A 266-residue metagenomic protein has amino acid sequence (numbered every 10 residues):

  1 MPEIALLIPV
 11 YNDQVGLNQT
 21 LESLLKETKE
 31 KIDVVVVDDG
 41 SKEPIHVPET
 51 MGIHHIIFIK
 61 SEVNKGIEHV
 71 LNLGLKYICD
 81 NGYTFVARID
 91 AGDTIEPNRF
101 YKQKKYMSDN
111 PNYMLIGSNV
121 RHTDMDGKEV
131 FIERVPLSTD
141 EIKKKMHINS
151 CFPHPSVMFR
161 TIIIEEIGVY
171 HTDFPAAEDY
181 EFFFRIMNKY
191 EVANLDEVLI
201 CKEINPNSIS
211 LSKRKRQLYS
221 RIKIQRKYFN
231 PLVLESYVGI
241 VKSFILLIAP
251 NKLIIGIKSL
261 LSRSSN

Functional and structural regions predicted by a protein language model:
M1-S23: N-proximal low-complexity "stem/linker" segments adjacent to membrane-targeting elements
G16, K42-T50, T94, N98: Acidic helix N-cap motif at the loop->helix transition within catalytic regions of sugar-transfer enzymes
E22-K31: Short, acidic, metal-binding catalytic loop of nucleotide-sugar glycosyltransferases
D38-V47, V63, D90: A conserved acidic beta->alpha catalytic loop
S61-N81: Glycine-rich, basic loop-to-helix element that forms the pyrophosphate-binding segment of sugar-nucleotide handling
G82-G92: Short beta-strand-to-loop acidic/aromatic patch adjacent to the donor-nucleotide binding site
N98-V130: Conserved donor NDP-sugar-binding/catalytic core segment of glycosyltransferases
P136-S220: Conserved nucleotide-sugar donor-binding catalytic segment
